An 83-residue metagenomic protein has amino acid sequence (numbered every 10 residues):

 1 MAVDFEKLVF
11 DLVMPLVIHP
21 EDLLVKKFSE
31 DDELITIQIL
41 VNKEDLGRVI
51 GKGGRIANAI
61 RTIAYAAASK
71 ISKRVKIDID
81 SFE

Functional and structural regions predicted by a protein language model:
M1-L46, A59-E83: RNA-contacting regions in translation and RNA-metabolism proteins, encompassing KH/S1 modules where present
I50-G54: Glycine-centered tight-turn and secondary-structure capping sites
